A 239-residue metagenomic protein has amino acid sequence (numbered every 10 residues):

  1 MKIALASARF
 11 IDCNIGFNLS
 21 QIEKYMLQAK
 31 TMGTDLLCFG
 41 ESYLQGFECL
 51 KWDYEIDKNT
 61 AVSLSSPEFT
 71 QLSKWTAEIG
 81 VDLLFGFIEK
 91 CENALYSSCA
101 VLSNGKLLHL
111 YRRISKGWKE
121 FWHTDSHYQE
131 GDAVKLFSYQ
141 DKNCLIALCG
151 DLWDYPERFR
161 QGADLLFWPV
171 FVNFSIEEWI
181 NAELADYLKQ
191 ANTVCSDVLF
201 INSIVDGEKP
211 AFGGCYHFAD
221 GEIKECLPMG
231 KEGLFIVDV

Functional and structural regions predicted by a protein language model:
M1-N14, L136, D141-D151, F167: Active-site-proximal beta-strand elements of phosphoester/diester hydrolases
I15, K24-S103, F174-S196: Cys-nucleophile CN-hydrolase/nitrilase-fold catalytic domain and related Cys-dependent amidase chemistry that acts on
F17-M26, L152-R158: Short, acidic/polar
D35-L36, C144, D164-L165: Structural motif
L64, E68-D82, W153-G233: CN hydrolase (nitrilase-like) catalytic-core segments centered on the catalytic cysteine and neighboring Lys/Glu
F85-F87, S98-V101, K135, G213-H217 (+1 more regions): Short beta-strand scaffold segments in enzyme catalytic cores
K90-Q161, I176-L184: Active-site catalytic loop in hydrolytic enzyme cores
S98, L110-R112, L136, W168 (+2 more regions): Residue-level detector of high-confidence beta-strand sites
